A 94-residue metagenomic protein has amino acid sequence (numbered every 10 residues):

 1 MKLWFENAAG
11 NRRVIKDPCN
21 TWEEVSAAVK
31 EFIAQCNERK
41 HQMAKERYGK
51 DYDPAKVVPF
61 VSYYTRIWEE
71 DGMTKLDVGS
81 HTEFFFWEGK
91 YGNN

Functional and structural regions predicted by a protein language model:
M1-R13: Short aromatic-glycine-(Arg/Gly/Cys) micro-motifs in beta-strand/loop hairpins
N11-A27: A short, exposed loop/beta-hairpin motif centered on an aromatic-Gly-Thr core
V29-F32: Short amphipathic C-terminal alpha-helix that caps PH/PH-like domains
A34-N94: Short, mixed-charge low-complexity intrinsically disordered segments
